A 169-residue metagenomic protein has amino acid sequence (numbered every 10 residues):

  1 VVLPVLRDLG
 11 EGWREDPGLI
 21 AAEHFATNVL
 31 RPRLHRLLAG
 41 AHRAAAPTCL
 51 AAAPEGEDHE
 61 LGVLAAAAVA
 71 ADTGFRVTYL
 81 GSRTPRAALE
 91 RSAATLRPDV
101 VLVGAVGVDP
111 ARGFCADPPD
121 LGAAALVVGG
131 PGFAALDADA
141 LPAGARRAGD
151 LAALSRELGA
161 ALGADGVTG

Functional and structural regions predicted by a protein language model:
V1-G122: Conserved binding/catalytic microenvironments
T78-L80, V127, R146-A148: General small-molecule cofactor/ligand-binding pocket signal
V101-V103, A125-G132: Short, hydrophobic beta-strand segments that form beta-sheet elements in well-ordered domains
L121-L126, P142-R146: Structural alpha-beta junctions
P131-G169: Peripheral docking tails and interdomain loops at the edges of cofactor- or intermediate-handling domains
